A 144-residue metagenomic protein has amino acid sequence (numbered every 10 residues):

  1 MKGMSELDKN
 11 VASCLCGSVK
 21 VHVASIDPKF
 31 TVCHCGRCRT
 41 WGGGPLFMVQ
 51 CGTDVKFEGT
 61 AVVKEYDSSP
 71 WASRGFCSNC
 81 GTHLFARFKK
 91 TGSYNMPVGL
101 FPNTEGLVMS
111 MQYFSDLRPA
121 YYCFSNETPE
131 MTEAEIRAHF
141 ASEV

Functional and structural regions predicted by a protein language model:
M1-V144: A short Gly-Trp-Pro
